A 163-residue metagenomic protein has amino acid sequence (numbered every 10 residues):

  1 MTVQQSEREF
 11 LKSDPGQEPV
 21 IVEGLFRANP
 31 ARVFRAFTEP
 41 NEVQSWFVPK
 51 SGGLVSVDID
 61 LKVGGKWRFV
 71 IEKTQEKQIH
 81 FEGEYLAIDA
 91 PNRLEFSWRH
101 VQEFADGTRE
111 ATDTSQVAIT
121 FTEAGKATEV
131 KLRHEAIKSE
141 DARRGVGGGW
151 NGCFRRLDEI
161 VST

Functional and structural regions predicted by a protein language model:
M1-G53: Hydrophobic ligand-binding cavity/cleft-lining segments
M1-S6, E110-D113, E135-T163: A conserved amphipathic terminal alpha-helix motif
Q17-E23, P30, L54, K66 (+4 more regions): Intrinsic-disorder/low-complexity, polar/charged segments enriched in Ser/Thr/Lys/Arg/Asp/Glu/Gln
I21-V22, N41-H80: Short beta-edge strand/loop motif at the mouth of beta-sheet-based domains
G24, S56-I59, F81-A87, T114-T122: Hydrophobic/aromatic beta-strand elements that line small-molecule binding cavities or substrate pockets in beta-rich
P30-A31, D60-K62, L86-L94, T120-E129: A short, structured loop/turn motif at beta-sheet edges
V33-F34, V43, W67, Y85 (+4 more regions): Hydrophobic pocket/interface hotspot
R99-F104, R133-E140: Short, solvent-exposed aromatic-acidic interface loops
